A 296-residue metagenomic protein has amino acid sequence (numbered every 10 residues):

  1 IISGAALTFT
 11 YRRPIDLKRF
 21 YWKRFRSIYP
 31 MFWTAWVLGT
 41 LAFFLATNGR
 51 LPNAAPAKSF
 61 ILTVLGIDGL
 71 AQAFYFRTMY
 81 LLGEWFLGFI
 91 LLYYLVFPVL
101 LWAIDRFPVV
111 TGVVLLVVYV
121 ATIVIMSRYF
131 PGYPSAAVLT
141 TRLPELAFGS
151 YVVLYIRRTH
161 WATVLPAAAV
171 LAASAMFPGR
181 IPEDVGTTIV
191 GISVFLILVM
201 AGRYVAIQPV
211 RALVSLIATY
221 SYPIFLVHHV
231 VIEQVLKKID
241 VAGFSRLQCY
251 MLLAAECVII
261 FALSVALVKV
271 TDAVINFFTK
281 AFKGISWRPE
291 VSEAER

Functional and structural regions predicted by a protein language model:
I1-R24, T34-A54, V231, V235-L236 (+1 more regions): Juxtamembrane transmembrane-helix termini
G4-R12, Y93, F97-D105, E145-R157 (+5 more regions): Hydrophobic transmembrane alpha-helices
T8-F9, F43, V64-Y129, A137 (+1 more regions): Hydrophobic alpha-helical segments with transmembrane-like composition
Y21, S27-F89, T122-M126, I189-V199: Membrane-interface helix-loop-helix regions
W33, V37-L41, L45, L91 (+10 more regions): Generic alpha-helical transmembrane segments of integral inner-membrane proteins, especially permease/transport modules
M126-R128, L139-A147, L154-P223, V230-I239 (+1 more regions): Alpha-helical transmembrane segments and terminal signal-anchor/GPI-anchor hydrophobic tails, characterized by long
D272-R296: Membrane-proximal cytoplasmic C-terminal regulatory module of class A 7TM GPCRs
